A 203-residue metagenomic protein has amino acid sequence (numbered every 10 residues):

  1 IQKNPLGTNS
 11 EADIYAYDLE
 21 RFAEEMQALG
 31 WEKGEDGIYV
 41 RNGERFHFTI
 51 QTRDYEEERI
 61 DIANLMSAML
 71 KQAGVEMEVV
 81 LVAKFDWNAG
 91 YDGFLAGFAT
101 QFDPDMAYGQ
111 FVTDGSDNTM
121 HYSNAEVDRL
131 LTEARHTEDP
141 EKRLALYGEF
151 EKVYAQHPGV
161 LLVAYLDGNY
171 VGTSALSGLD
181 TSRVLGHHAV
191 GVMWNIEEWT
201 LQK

Functional and structural regions predicted by a protein language model:
I1-D13, E20-E24, E58-S67, W87-K203: Detector for C-terminal structural segments
L19-E35: Short N-terminal or domain-adjacent regulatory/targeting segments
W31-Q101, P140: Ligand/substrate-recognition segments at binding pockets and active sites
